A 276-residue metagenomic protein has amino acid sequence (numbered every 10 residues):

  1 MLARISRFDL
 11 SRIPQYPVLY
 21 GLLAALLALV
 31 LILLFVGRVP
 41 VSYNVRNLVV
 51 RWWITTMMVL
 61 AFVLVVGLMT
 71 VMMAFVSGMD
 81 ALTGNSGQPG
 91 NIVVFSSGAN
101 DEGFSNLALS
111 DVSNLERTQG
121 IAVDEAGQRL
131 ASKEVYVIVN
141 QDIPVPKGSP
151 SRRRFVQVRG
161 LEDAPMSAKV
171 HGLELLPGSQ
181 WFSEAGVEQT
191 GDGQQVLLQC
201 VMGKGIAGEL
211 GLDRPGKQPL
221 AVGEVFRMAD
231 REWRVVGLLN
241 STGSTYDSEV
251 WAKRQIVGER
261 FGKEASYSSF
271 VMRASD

Functional and structural regions predicted by a protein language model:
M1-R12: Short, strongly hydrophobic alpha-helical membrane anchors
A3-I5, A131, E264-Y267: Membrane transport/envelope proteins' first extracytoplasmic loop
Q15, L19-G67: N-terminal Sec/SRP start-transfer signal
N47-L48, F62, L82, R260 (+1 more regions): Amphipathic alpha-helical segments that mediate coupling or scaffolding at interfaces
V63-Q157, D163-S167, V187-Q194: Hydrophobic, regular-secondary-structure patches
V93, Q199, S269-V271: Short aromatic/hydrophobic contact patches that present stacked aromatics for nucleic-acid/ligand binding
A122, D142-F155, I206-D276: Mechanotransmission and gating elements of multispan inner-membrane complexes involved in transport and envelope
S149-D213: Short beta-strand boundary microenvironments
